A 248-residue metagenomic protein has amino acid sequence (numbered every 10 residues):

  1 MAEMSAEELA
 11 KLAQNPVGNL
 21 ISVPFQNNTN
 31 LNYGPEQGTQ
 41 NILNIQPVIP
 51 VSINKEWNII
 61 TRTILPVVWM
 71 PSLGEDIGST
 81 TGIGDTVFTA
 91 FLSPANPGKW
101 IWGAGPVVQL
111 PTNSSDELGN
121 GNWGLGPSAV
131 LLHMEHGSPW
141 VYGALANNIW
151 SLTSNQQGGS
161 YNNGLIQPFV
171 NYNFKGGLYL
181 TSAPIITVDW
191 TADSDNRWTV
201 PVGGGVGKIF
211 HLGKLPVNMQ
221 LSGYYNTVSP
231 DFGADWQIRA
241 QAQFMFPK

Functional and structural regions predicted by a protein language model:
M1-K248: Transmembrane beta-barrel domains of Gram-negative outer membranes and organellar outer membranes
